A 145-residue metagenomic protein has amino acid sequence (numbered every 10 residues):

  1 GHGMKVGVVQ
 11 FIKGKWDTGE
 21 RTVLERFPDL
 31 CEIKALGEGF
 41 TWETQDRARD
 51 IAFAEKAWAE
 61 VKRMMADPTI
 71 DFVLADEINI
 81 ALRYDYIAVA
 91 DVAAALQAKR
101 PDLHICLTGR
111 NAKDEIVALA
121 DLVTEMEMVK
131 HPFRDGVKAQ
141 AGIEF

Functional and structural regions predicted by a protein language model:
G1-A66: Conserved P-loop
T41, K62-A66, I78-F145: Replace "adjacent to P-loop NTPase cores in ATP/GTP-dependent enzymes" with "adjacent to NTP-binding cores
